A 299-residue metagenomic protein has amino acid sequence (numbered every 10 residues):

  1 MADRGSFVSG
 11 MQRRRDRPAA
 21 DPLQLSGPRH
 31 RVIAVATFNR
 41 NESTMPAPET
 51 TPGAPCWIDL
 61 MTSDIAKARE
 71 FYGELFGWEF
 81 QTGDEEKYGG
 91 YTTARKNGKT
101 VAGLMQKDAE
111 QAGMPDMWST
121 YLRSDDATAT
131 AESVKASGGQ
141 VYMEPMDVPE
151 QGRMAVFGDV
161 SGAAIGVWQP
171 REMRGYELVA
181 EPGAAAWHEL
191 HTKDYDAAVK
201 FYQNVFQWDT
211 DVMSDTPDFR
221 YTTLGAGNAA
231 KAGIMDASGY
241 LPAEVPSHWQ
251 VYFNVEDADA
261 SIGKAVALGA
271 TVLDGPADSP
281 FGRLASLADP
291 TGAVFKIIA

Functional and structural regions predicted by a protein language model:
Q24-T44: Short, Lys/Arg-enriched N-terminal segments with co-localized hydrophobic residues within the first ~10-30 amino acids
F38-A66, M117-L122, W168-V199, W208-D211 (+2 more regions): N-terminal beta-strand motif that seeds the catalytic metal site of vicinal oxygen chelate
T50-P52, C56-K99, A136, E144-V156 (+4 more regions): Core segments of cupin and vicinal oxygen chelate
P55-S63, Y91-R95, K107-S133, R153-F157 (+3 more regions): Vicinal oxygen chelate
W78-P115, D159-R171, D211-P246, V294-A299: Conserved short beta-strand elements that form part of the metal-binding/catalytic scaffold of enzyme active sites
T128-E172: Hydrophobic alpha-helical segments and helix pairs
D196, Y202-A299: Structured core of small recognition/catalytic domains
